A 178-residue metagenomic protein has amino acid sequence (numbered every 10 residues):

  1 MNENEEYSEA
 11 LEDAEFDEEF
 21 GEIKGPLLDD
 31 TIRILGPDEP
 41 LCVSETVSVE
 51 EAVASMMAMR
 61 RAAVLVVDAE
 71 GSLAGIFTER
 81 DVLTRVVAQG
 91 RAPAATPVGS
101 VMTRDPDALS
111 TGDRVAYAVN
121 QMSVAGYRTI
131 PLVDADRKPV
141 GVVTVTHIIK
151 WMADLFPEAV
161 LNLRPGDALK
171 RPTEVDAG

Functional and structural regions predicted by a protein language model:
M1-G178: Tandem CBS (Cystathionine beta-synthase) repeat/Bateman regulatory domains
